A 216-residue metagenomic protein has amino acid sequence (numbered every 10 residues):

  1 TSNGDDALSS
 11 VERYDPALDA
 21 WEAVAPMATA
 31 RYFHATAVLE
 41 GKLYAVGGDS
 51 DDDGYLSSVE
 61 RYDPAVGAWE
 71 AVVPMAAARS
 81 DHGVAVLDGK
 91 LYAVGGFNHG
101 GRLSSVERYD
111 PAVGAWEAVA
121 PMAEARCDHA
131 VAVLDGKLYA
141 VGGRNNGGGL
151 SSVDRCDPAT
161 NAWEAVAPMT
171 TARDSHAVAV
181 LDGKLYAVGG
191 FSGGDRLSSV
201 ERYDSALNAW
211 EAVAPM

Functional and structural regions predicted by a protein language model:
T1-M216: Kelch-like beta-propeller repeat domains
